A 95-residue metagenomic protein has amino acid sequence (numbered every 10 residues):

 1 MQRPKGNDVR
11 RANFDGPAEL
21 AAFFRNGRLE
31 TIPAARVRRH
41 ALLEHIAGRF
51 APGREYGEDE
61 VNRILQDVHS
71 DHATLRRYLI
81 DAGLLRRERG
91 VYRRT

Functional and structural regions predicted by a protein language model:
M1-N7: Eukaryotic partner-binding/assembly regions in large regulatory complexes
D8, N13-F14: Terminal, intrinsically disordered low-complexity segments enriched in charged/polar and proline residues
F14-F50: Short alpha-helical segments that sit at the start of domains
P52-L65: Short acidic, hydrophobic short linear motifs in intrinsically disordered regions
V68-Y78: Short amphipathic alpha-helical interaction segments
D81-G90: A short, conserved structural fragment
V91-T95: Short, cationic-aromatic polyanion-contact patches
